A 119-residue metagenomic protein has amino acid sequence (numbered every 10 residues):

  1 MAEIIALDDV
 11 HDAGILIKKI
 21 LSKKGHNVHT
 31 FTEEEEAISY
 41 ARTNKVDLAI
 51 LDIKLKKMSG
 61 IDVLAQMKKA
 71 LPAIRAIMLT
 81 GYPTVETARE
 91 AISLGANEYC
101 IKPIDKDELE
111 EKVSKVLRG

Functional and structural regions predicted by a protein language model:
H11-H29, V116: Two-component/phosphorelay signaling modules centered on CheY-like receiver
T30-L48: Acidic, metal-coordinating helix/loop segments flanking the phosphotransfer/catalytic sites of two-component signaling
E33, S59-D62: Acidic catalytic/metal-coordinating carboxylates
I61-A73: Short amphipathic alpha-helix used as the core "switch/output" element in two-component signaling
E86, I104-V113: C-terminal output helix
